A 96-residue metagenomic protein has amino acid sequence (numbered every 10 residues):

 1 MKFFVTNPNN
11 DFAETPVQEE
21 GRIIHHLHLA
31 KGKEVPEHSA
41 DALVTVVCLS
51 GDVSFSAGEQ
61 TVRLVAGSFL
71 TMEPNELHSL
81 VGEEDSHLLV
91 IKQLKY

Functional and structural regions predicted by a protein language model:
M1-G21, P36, S56: A short, N-terminal "cap"/entry segment at the start of jelly-roll beta-barrel domains of the cupin/DSBH fold
I23-A40: Conserved short histidine dyad/triad with adjacent acidic residue
K31, D41, Q60, E76 (+1 more regions): A generic "binding-loop/recognition-motif" signal
A40-S54: Short, conserved beta-strand element in jelly-roll/cupin
L49-S50, V65-A66, E84: A cytosolic small-molecule/anion-sensing beta-strand core signal
E59-P74: Short acidic-glycine-tyrosine-enriched beta hairpin
P74-Y96: Ligand-binding loop in jelly-roll beta-barrel domains
